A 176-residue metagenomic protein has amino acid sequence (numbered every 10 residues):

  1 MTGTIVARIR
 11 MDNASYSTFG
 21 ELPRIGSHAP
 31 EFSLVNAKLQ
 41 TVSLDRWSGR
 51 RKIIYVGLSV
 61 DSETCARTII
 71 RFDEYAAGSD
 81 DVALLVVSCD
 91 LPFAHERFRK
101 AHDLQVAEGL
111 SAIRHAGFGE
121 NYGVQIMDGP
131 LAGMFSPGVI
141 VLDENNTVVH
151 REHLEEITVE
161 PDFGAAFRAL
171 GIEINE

Functional and structural regions predicted by a protein language model:
M1-E176: Chalcogenol-based redox active-site neighborhoods
